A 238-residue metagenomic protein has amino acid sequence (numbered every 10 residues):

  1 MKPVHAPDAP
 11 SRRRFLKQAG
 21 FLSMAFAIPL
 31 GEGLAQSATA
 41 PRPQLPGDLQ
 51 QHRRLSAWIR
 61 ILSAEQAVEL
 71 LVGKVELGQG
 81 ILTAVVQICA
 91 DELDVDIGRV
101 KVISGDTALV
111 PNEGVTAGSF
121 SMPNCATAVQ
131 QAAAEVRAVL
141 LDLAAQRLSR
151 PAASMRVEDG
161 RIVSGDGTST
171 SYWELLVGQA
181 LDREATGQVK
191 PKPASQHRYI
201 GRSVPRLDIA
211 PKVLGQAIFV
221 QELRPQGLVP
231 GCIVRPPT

Functional and structural regions predicted by a protein language model:
K2-P29, Q36-T238: Cofactor-binding beta-sheet edge motifs in enzyme active sites
